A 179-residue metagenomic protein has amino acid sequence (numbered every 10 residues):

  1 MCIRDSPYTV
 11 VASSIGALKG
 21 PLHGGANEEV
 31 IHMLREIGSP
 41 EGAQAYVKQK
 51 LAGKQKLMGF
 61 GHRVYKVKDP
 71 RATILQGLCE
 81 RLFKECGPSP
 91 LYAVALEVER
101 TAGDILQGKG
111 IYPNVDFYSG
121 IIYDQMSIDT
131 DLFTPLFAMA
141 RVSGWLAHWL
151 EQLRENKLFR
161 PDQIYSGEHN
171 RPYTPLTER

Functional and structural regions predicted by a protein language model:
R4-R179: Non-transmembrane, aqueous-exposed alpha-helical and coiled segments at domain scale
